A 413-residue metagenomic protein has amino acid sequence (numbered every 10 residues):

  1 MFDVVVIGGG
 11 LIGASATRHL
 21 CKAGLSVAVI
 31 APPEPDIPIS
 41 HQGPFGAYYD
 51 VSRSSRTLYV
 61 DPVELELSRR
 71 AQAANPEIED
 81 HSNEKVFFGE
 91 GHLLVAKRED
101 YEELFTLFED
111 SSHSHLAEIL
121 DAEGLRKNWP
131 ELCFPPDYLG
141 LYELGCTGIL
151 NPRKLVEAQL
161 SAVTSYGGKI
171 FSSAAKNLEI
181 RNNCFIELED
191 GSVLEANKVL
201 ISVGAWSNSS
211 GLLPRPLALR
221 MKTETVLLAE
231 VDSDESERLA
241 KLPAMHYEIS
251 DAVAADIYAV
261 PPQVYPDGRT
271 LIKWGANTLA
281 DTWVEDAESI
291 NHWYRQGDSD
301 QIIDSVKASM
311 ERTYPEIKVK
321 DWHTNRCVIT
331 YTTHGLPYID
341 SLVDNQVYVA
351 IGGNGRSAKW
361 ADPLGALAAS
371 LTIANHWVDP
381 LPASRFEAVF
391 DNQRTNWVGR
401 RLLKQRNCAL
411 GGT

Functional and structural regions predicted by a protein language model:
F2-V29: N-terminal Rossmann-like FAD-binding beta1-loop-alpha1 element of flavoenzymes
I12, P35, W206: Conserved Rossmann-like nucleotide-cofactor binding loop
R18-K22, N83-F87, A205-N345, N407-G412: Active-site substrate-recognition segment that forms the wall of the catalytic cavity or substrate channel
K22-A47: Glycine-rich FAD pyrophosphate-binding loop
Y49-N128, D256: Dinucleotide-binding Rossmann-like beta1-alpha1 core, especially the glycine-rich loop that anchors the ADP
E77, V95-G167, F171-S172, N177-R181: Flavin (FAD/FMN) cofactor-binding and adjacent substrate-gating region of FAD-dependent oxidoreductase domains
L150-E235: Predominantly flavin-linked oxidoreductase catalytic cores and closely associated redox partners
A308-T413: C-terminal catalytic lobe of FAD-dependent flavoproteins
